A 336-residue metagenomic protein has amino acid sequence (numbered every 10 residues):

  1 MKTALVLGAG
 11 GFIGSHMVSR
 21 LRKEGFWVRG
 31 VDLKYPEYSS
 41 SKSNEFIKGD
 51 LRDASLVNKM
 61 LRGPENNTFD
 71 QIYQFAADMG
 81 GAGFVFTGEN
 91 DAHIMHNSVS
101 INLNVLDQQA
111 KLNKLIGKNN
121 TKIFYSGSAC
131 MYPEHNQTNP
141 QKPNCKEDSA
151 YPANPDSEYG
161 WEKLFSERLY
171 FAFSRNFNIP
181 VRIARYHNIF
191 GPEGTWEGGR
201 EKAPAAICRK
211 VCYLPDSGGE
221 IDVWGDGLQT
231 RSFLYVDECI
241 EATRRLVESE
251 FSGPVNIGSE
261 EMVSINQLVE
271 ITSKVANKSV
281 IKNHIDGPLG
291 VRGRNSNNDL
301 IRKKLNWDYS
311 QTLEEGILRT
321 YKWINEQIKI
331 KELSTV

Functional and structural regions predicted by a protein language model:
A4-E24: N-terminal Rossmann NAD(P)H-binding glycine-rich loop of SDR-like oxidoreductase domains
R20-K23, N104, K146, Y213-V336: C-terminal substrate-binding subdomain of Rossmann-fold SDR/epimerase-dehydratase oxidoreductases
L51-S98: NAD(P)H-binding glycine-rich loop region in Rossmannoid oxidoreductase-like domains and their noncatalytic homologs
Q74, L103-D156: Conserved Rossmann-fold NAD(P)-dependent oxidoreductase catalytic core, especially the SDR/UDP-sugar
A82, Y125-K142, E158-L164, N176 (+1 more regions): Conserved catalytic-site region of short-chain dehydrogenase/reductase
D107, N154-R182, A206-D216: Active-site Tyr-X1-5-Lys
N119-I123, G127-S128, E167-P192, D216-V223: Conserved beta-loop-beta element that borders a ligand/cofactor-binding pocket
M131-P133, S157-E158, R182-A203, T230: Flexible, glycine-rich beta-alpha linker
